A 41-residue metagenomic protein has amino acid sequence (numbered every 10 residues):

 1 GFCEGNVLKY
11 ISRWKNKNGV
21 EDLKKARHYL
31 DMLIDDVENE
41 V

Functional and structural regions predicted by a protein language model:
G1-V41: Intrinsically disordered, low-complexity regulatory regions that flank transcription factor DNA-binding cores
